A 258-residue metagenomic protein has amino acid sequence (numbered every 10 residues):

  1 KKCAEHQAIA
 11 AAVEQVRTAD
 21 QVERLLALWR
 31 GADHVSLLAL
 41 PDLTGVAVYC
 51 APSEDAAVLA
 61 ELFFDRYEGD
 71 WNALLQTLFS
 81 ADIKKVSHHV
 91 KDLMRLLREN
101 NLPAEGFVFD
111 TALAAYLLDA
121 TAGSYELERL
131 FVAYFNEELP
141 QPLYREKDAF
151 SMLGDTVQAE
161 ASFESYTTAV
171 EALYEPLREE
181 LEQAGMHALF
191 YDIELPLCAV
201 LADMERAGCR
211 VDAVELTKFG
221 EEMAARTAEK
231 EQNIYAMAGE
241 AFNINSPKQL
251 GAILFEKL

Functional and structural regions predicted by a protein language model:
K1-R66, F79, H88, L130 (+2 more regions): Conserved "right-hand" nucleotidyltransferase catalytic core of DNA-directed polymerases
A47-A51, D55, D70-R178: Charged catalytic and DNA/RNA-contacting regions of genome-maintenance and nucleic-acid-processing enzymes
